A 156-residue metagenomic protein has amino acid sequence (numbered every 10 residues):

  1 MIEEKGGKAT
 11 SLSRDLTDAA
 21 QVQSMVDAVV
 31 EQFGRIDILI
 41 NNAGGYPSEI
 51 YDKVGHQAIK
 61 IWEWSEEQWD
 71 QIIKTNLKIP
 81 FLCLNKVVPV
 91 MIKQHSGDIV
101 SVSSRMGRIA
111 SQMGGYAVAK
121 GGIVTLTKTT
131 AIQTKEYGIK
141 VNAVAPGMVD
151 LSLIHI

Functional and structural regions predicted by a protein language model:
S13-M25, E66: The beta1-alpha1 cofactor-binding region of Rossmann-like NAD(H)/NADP(H)-dependent oxidoreductases
R35-D37, I99, V124, T134-L151: Conserved Rossmann-fold SDR core element
I50-I61, Q68-D70, I154: Substrate-binding pocket helix/loop in short-chain dehydrogenase/reductase
L84, A119, T127: Active-site helix of classical SDR
P89, I132-Q133: Alpha-helical segment proximal to the catalytic Tyr-Lys
S104: Residue(s) in the substrate-gating loop at a strand-loop-helix junction that position the organic substrate next
A110-A117, T129: Active-site loop-to-helix junction immediately N-terminal to the catalytic Tyr of the SDR YXXXK motif in Rossmann-fold
